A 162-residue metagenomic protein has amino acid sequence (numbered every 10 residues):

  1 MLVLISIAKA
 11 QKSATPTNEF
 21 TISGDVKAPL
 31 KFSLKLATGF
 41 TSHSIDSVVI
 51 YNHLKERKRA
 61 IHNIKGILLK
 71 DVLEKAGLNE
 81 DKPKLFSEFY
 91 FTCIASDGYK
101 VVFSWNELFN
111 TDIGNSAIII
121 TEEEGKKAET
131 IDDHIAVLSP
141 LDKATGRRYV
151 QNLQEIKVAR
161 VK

Functional and structural regions predicted by a protein language model:
M1-K12: Bacterial Sec-dependent N-terminal signal peptides
Q11-K162: N-terminal intrinsically disordered, low-complexity segments enriched in P/E/S/T
